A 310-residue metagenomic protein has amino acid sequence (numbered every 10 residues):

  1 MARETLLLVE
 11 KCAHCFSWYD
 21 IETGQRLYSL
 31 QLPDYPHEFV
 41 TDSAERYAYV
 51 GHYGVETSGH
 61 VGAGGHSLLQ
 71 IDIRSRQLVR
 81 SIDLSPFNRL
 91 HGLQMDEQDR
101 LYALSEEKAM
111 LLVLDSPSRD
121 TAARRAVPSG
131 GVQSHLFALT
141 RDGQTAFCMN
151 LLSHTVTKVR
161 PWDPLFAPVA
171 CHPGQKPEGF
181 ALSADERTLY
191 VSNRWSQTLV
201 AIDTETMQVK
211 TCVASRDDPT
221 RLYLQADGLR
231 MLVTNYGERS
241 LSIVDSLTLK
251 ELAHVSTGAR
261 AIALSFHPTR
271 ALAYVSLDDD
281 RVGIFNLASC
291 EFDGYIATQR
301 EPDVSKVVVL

Functional and structural regions predicted by a protein language model:
M1-L310: Predominantly soluble domains enriched in secretory-pathway, periplasmic, or organellar proteins
